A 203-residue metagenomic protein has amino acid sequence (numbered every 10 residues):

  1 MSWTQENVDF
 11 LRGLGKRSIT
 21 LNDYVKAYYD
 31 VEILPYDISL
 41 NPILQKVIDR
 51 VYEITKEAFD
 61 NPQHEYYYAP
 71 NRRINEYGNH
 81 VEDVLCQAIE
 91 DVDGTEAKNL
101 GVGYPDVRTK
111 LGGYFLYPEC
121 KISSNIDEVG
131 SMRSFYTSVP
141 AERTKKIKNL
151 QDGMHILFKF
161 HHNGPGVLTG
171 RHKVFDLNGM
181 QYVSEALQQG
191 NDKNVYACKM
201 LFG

Functional and structural regions predicted by a protein language model:
M1-G103, L116, I122-G203: Nucleic-acid endonuclease domains
R108-Y117: Active-site beta-strand-loop-beta-strand hairpin of nuclease catalytic cores that positions key catalytic residues
